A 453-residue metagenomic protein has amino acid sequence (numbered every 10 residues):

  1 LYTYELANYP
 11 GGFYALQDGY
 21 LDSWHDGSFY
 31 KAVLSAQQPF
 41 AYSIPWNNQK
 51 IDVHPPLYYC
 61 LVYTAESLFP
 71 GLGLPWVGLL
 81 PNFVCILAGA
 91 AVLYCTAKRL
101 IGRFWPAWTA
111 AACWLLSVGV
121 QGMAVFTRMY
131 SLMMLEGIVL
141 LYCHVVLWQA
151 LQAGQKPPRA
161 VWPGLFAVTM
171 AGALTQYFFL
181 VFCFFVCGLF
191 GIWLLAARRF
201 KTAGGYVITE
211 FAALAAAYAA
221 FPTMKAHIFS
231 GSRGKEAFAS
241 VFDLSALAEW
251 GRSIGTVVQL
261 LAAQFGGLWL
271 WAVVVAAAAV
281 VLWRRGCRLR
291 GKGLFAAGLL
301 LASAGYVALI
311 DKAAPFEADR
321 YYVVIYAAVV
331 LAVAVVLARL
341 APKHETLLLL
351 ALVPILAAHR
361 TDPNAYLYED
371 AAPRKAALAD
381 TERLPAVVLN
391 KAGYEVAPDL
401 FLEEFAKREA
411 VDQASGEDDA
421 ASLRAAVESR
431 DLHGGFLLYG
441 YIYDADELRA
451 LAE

Functional and structural regions predicted by a protein language model:
Y2-H54, E66-L72: Interfacial juxtamembrane loops and adjacent helix segments that form the catalytic/substrate-binding surfaces
T64, V92-C95, A112, L116 (+5 more regions): Specific aromatic-rich, kink-prone transmembrane helix
V77-I101, V139: Transmembrane-helix motifs of polytopic, lipid-linked glycan transferases
A110, R159-Y177, G188, A212: Membrane-interface alpha helices of multi-pass inner-membrane proteins
L132-L135, V181, L270-A272, L294 (+2 more regions): Hydrophobic/aromatic-rich transmembrane helices and adjacent perimembrane loops
R159, P163, A167, F211 (+2 more regions): Signature aromatic-anchored transmembrane alpha helix within multi-pass, membrane-resident enzymes that catalyze glycan
F190-L194, G266-R290: Hydrophobic, aromatic-rich transmembrane alpha-helices and their immediate juxtamembrane boundary segments
V353-E409, S415: Membrane-embedded, lumen/periplasm-facing catalytic core of multi-pass transferases that use lipid-linked donors
